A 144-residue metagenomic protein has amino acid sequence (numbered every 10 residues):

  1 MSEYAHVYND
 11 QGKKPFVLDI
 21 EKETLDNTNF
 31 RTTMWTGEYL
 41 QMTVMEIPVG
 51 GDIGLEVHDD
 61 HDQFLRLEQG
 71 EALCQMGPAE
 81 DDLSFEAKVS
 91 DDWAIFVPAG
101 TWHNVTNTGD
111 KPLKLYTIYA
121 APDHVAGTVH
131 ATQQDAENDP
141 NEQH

Functional and structural regions predicted by a protein language model:
M1-Q41, G54, A87, A131-H144: A short, N-terminal "cap"/entry segment at the start of jelly-roll beta-barrel domains of the cupin/DSBH fold
L40, V49, D60, T101-W102 (+1 more regions): A generic "binding-loop/recognition-motif" signal
V44, C74-M76, L115: Short hydrophobic/aromatic-rich beta-strand segments that constitute the beta-sheet cores of beta-sandwich/beta-barrel
M45-I53: Short, well-structured hydrophobic secondary-structure segments
I53-L55, C74-M76, V97, H103-G109: Short beta-strand His + acidic residue motifs that chelate non-heme Fe in jelly-roll/DSBH and cupin folds
D60-L73, G77-P78: Glycine- and acidic-residue-biased ligand/ion/polar-headgroup-sensing regions
F64, D110-G127: A short hydrophobic beta-strand segment most commonly corresponding to one strand of the jelly-roll/cupin
A79-P98: Short acidic-glycine-tyrosine-enriched beta hairpin
